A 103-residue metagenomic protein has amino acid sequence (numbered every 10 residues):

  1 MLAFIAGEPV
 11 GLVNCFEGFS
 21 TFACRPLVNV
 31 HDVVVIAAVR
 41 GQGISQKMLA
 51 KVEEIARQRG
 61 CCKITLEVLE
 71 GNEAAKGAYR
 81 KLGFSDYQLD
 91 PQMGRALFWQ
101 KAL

Functional and structural regions predicted by a protein language model:
M1-R25, H31, I36, L49 (+3 more regions): Acetyl-CoA-dependent GNAT
V10, E17, Q42-I44, E70: Short glycine-rich loop/turn motifs that provide flexible caps or phosphate-binding loops at active sites
S20, A38, L69-G71: Short, surface-exposed acidic/glycine-rich loop or hinge patches that mediate macromolecular interfaces
P26, Q42, Q58-C62: Short coil/turn segments at alpha/beta junctions that flank glycine-rich nucleotide-binding fingerprints
P26-L27, Y79: Short, flexible helix/strand-to-coil boundary loops that buttress conserved ligand/catalytic motifs in alpha/beta
V35, G41-E54, G77-K81: Conserved acetyl-CoA-binding loop-helix of GNAT-fold acetyltransferases
C62-L103: C-terminal "cap" of GNAT-fold acetyltransferases
